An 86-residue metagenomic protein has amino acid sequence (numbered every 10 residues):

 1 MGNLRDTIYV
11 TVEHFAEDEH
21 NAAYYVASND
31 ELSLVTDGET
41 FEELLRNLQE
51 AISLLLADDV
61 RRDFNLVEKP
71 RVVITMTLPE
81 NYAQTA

Functional and structural regions predicted by a protein language model:
M1-E17, E42, R46-A86: Short, charged, surface-exposed hinge/linker loops at domain edges that act as mobile lids or interdomain connectors
V12-E31: Short aromatic-glycine-(Arg/Gly/Cys) micro-motifs in beta-strand/loop hairpins
L32-E42: A short, exposed loop/beta-hairpin motif centered on an aromatic-Gly-Thr core
